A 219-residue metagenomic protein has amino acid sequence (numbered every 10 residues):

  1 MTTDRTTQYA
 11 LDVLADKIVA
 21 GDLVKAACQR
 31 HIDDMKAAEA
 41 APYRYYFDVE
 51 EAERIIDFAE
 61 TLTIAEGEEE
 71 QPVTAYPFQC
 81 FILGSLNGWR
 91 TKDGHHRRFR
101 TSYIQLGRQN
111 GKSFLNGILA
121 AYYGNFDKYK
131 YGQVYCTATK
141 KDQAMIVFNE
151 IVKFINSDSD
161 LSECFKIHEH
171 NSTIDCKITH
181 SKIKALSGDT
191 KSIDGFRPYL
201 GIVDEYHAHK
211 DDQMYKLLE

Functional and structural regions predicted by a protein language model:
T2-E219: Phosphate/NTP-binding elements of NTP-utilizing enzymes
